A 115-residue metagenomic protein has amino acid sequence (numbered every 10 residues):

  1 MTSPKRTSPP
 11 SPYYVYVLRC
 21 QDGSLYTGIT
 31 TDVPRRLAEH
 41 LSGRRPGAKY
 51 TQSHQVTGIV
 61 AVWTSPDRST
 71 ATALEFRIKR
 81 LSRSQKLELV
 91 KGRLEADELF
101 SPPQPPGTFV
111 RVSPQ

Functional and structural regions predicted by a protein language model:
M1-P46, Q52-S65, S69-F76, R93-Q115: GIY-YIG nuclease catalytic motif and its immediate N-terminal context
F76-K91: Short arginine-rich
